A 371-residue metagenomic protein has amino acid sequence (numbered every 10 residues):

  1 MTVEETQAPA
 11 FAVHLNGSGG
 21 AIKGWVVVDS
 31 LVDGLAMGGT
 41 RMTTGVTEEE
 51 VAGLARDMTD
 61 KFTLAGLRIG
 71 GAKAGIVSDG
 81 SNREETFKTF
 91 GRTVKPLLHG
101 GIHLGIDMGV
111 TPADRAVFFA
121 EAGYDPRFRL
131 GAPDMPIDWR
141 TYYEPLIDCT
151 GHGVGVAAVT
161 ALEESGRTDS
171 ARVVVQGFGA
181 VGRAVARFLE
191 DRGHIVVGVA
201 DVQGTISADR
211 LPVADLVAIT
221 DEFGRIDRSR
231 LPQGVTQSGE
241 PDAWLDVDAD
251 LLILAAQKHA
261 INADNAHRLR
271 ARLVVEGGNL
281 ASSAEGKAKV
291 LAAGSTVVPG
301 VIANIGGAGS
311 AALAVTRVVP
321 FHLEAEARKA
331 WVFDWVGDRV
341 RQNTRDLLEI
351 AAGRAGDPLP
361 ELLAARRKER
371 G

Functional and structural regions predicted by a protein language model:
M1-N16: Short, Gly/Pro- and small/polar-rich lid/capping loops
G19-V32, T63-L67: N-terminal glycine-rich anion-binding loops that anchor highly charged ligand groups
V28-D60: N-terminal cap/recognition module
R41, R272-G371: Adenosine-phosphate binding glycine-rich loop
T43, D60-T168: Glycine/serine-rich phosphate-binding loop and adjoining beta1-alpha1 elements at the start of nucleotide-handling
D134-D246: Glycine-rich phosphate/diphosphate-binding loop of Rossmann-like nucleotide-binding domains
G204-V297: Rossmann-like adenosine-cofactor binding region
